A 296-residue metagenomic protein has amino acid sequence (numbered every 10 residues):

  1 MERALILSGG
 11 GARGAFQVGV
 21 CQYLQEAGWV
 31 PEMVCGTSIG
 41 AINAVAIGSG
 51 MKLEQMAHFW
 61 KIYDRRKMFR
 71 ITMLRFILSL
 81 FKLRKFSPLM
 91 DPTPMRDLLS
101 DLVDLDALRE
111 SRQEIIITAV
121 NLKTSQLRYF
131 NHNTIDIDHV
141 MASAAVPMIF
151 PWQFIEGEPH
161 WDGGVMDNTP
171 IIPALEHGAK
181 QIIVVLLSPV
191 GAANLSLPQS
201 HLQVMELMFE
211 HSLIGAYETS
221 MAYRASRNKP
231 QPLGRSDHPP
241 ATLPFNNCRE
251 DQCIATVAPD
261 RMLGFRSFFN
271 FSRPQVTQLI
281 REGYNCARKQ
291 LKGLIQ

Functional and structural regions predicted by a protein language model:
M1-V34: Helix-rich "cap/lid" substructures immediately adjacent to catalytic or cofactor-binding pockets
R3, L53-L98, L122, L127 (+2 more regions): Non-catalytic peripheral regions of patatin-like phospholipases
S8, P31-S49: Catalytic nucleophile loop
G10, V20, G40, L99 (+6 more regions): Conserved small-residue
V18, Q22, A44-V45, I171-I172: Short, hydrophobic alpha-helix immediately C-terminal to the catalytic nucleophile
M68, V103-E114: A short alpha-helix-loop-beta-strand transition element characteristic of N-terminal alpha/beta dinucleotide-binding
I115-N121, P151: Short beta-strand scaffold segments in enzyme catalytic cores
M141-A179: ATP/pyrophosphate-binding catalytic subdomain of soluble kinases
